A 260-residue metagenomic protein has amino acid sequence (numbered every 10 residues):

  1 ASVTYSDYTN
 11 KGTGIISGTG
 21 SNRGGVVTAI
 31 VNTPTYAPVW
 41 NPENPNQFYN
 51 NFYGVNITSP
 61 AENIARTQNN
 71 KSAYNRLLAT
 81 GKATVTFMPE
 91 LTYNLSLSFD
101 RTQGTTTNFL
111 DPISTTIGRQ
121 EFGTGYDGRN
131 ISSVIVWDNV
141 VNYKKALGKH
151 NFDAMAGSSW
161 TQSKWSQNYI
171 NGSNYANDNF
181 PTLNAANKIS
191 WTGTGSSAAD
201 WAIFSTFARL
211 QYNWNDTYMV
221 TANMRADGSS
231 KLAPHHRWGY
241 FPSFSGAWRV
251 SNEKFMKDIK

Functional and structural regions predicted by a protein language model:
A1-R76, N94-F204, K231-A233, N252-K260: Surface-exposed loop/interface segments of Gram-negative outer-membrane beta-barrel transport/assembly proteins
L77-G81, S133-N139, F204-L210, M224-A226 (+1 more regions): Hydrophobic, lipid-facing positions within transmembrane beta-strands of outer-membrane proteins
T84, G228-S230: A generic structural motif
V85-L91, K145-G148, N213-D216, V250-N252: Outer-membrane beta-barrel strand-turn architecture
N94, D153-M155, R209, M219-N223: Structured core elements
T102, Y212-T217, S229: Conserved C-lobe terminal segment of protein kinase catalytic domains
D200-S205, Y212-D216: Short, flexible loop/turn motifs enriched in small residues
P234-G239: Short glycine/threonine-rich loop-to-helix capping motif typified by GTGT followed within a few residues by an Asp-Pro
